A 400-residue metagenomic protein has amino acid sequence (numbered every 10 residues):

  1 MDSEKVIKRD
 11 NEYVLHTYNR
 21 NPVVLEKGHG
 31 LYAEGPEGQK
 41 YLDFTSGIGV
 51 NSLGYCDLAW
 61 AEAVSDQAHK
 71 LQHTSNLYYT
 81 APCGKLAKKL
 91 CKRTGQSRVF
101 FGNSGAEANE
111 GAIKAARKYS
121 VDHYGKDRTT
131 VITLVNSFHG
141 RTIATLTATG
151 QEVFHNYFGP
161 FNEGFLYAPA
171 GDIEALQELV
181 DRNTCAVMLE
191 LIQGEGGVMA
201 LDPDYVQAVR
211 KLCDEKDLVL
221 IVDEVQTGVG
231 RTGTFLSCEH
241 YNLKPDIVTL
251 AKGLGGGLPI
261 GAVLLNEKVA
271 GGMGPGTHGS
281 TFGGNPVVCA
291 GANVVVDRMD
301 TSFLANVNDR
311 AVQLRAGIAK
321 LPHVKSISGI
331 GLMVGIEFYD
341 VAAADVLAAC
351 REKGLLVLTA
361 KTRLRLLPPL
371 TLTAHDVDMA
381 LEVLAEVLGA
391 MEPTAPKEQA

Functional and structural regions predicted by a protein language model:
M1-A400: Conserved N-terminal phosphate-binding loop of PLP-dependent enzymes in the Aspartate aminotransferase
